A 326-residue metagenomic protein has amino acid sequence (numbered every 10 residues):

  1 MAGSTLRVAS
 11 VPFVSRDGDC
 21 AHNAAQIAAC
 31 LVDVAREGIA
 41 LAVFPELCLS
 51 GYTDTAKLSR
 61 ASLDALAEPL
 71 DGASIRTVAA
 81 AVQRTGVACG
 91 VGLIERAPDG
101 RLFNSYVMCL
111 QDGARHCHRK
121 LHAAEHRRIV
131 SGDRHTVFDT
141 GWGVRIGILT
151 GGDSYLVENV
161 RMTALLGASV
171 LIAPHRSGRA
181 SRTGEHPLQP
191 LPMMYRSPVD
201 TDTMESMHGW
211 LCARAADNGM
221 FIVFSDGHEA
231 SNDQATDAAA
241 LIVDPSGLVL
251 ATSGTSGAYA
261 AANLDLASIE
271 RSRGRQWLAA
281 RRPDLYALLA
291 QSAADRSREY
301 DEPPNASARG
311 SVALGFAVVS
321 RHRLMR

Functional and structural regions predicted by a protein language model:
M1-L41: N-terminal glycine-/serine-/threonine-rich phosphate-binding loop
A9, V107-C109, L241, A260: Conserved hydrophobic/aromatic positions in well-ordered beta-strands
N23, V34-A61, V82, G90 (+4 more regions): Active-site beta-strand/loop signature of hydrolases that rely on acidic residues for catalysis
K57-D71: A charged helix-plus-loop insertion that forms the helical arch/lid used to bind and gate nucleic-acid substrates
A73-A88, Y155-Y259: CN hydrolase (nitrilase-like) catalytic-core segments centered on the catalytic cysteine and neighboring Lys/Glu
A80, A97-G209, G274-A280: Active-site catalytic loop in hydrolytic enzyme cores
V91-R96: Short beta-strand-to-loop element that shapes/binds the nucleotide-sugar donor at the catalytic cleft/hinge
V137, C212-R214, M220-R326: C-terminal beta-strand edge segments of enzyme domains
